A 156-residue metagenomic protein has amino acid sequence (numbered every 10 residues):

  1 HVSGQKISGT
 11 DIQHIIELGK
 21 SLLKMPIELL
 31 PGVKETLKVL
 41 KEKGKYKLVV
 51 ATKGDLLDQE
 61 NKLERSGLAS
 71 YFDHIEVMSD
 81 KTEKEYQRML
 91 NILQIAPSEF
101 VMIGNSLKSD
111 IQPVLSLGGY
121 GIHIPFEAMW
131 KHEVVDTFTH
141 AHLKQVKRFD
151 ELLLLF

Functional and structural regions predicted by a protein language model:
H1-S21: A metal-dependent, Asp-based hydrolase signature
H1-S3, L40, F156: Hydrophobic, Leu/Ile/Phe/Ala-enriched alpha-helical segments that form helix-helix packing faces
T10, K38, D55-F156: Asp-based, Mg2+/Mn2+-dependent phosphohydrolase catalytic module
I12-L18, L29, L57-E60: A short mid-domain helix/strand-loop element embedded in enzyme catalytic domains that forms or borders the active-site
E17-V49, E83: Short, acidic loop-to-helix structural element flanking the phosphoryl-transfer center in phosphate-processing enzymes
T52: Conserved phosphate-coupling serine/threonine residues in phosphotransfer and NTP-handling enzymes
